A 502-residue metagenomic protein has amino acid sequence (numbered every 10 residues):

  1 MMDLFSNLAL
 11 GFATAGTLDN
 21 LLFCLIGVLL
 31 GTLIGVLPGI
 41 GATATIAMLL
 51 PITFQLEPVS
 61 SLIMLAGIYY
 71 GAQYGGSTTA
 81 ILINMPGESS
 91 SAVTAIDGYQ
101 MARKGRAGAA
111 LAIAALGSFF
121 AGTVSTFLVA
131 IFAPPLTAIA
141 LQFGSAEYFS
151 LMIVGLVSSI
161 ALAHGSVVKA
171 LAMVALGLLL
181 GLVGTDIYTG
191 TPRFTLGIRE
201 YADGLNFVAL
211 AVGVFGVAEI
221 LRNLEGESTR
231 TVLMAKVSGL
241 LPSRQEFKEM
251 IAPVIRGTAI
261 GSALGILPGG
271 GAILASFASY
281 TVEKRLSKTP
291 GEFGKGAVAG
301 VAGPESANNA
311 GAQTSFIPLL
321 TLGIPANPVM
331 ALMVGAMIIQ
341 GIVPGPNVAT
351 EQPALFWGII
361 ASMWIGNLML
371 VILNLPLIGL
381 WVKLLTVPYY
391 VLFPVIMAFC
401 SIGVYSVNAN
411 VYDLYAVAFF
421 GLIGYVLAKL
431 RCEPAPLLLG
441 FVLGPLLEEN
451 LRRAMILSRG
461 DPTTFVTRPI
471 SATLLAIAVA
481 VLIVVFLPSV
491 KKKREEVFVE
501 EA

Functional and structural regions predicted by a protein language model:
M1-S61, A140-L141, P192-A297, V382 (+4 more regions): Helix-loop-helix hairpins and the membrane-proximal interhelical loops of multi-pass alpha-helical transport proteins
V28-A42, A72-N84, S159-H164, T258-P268 (+3 more regions): Transmembrane alpha-helix interface/packing and boundary motifs in multi-pass membrane proteins, characterized by
I34-T43, I81-A92, V124-L128, L264-I273 (+4 more regions): Short helix-coil transition sites and intra-membrane helix breaks within transmembrane domains of multi-pass
A42-P51, L65, A80-Q100, I131 (+7 more regions): Re-entrant/interfacial helical elements at transmembrane boundaries that shape and gate the permeation pathway
V59-I63, Q100-G117, K288-G300, V329-A331 (+1 more regions): Membrane-interface alpha-helices at helix entry/exit sites of multi-pass transporters
Y69-I81, G87, A297-L322, A326 (+1 more regions): A structural-propensity feature for long, helix-poor, extended segments
Y70-G75, L116-L128, L180, A302-F316 (+2 more regions): Membrane-embedded alpha-helical segments of transport systems, primarily multispan ion/solute transporters
A112-S228, I339-K493: Membrane-embedded alpha-helical modules
